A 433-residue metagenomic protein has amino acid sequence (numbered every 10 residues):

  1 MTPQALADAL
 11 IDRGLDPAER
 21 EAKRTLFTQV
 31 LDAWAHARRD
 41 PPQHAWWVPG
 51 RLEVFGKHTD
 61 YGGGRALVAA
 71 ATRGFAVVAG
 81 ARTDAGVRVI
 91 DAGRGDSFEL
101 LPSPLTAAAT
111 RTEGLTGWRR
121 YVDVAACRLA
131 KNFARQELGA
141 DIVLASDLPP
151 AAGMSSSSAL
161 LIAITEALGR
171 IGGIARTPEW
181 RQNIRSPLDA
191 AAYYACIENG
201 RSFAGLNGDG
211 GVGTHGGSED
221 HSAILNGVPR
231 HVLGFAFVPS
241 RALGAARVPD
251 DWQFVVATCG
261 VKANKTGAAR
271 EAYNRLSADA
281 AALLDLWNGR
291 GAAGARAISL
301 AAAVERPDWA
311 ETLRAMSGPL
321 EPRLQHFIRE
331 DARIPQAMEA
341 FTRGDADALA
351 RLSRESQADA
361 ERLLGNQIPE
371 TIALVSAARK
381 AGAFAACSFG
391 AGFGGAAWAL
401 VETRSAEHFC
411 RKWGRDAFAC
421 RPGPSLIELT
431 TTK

Functional and structural regions predicted by a protein language model:
M1-R51, F55, A76, G80-L115 (+2 more regions): C-terminal nucleotide
T2-H44, P49-V68, E99-A107, R111-P249 (+2 more regions): Gly/Ser-rich oxyanion-binding loop with an adjacent helix/lid that shapes the negatively charged ligand pocket
L67-A71, F75-A79: Catalytic-core region of right-hand nucleic acid polymerases
L67-V68, A385-G390: Short, flexible, solvent-exposed loop/turn segments with mixed acidic/basic and small polar residues
T72-G74, G139, F254: Extracellular structured ligand-interaction cores
A391-A399: N-terminal pre-core extensions flanking Radical SAM catalytic domains
